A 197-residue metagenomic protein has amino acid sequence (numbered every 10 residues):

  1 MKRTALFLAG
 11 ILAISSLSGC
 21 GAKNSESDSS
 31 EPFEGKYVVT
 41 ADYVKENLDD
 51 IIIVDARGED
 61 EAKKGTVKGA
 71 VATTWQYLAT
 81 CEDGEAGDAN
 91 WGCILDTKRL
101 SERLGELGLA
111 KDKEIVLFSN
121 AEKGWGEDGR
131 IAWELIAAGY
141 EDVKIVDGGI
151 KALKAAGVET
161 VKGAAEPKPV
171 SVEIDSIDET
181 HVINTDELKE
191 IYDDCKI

Functional and structural regions predicted by a protein language model:
T4, L8-I11, G21-S30, I94-I191: Thiolate-centered catalytic microenvironments shared by cysteine-dependent enzyme domains
S15-G19: C-terminal motif of bacterial Sec signal peptides marking the signal peptidase cleavage site
F33-K111, K189-I197: Positively charged, proline/Ser/Thr-rich regional signature most characteristic of the Rhodanese/CDC25-like
